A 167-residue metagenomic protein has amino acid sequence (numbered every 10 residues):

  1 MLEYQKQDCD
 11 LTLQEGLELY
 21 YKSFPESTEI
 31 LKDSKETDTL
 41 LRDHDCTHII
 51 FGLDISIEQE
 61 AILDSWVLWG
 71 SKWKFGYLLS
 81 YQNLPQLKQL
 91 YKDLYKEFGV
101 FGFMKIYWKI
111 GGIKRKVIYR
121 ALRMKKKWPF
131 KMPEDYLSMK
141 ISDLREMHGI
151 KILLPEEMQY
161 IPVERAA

Functional and structural regions predicted by a protein language model:
M1-Y136: Core of folded catalytic or high-affinity ligand/protein-binding domains in predominantly eukaryotic proteins
G111-A167: Long, solvent-exposed, polar/charged low-complexity segments
